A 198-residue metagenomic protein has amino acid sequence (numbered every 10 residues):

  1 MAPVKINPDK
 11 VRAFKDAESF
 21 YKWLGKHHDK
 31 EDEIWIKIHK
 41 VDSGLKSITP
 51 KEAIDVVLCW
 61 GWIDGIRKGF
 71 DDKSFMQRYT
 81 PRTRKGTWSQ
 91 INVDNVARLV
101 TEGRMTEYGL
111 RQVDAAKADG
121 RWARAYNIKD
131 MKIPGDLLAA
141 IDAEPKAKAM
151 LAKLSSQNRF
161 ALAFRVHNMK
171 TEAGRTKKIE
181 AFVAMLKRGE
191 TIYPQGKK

Functional and structural regions predicted by a protein language model:
M1-K198: Charge-dense, helix-prone N-terminal extensions
